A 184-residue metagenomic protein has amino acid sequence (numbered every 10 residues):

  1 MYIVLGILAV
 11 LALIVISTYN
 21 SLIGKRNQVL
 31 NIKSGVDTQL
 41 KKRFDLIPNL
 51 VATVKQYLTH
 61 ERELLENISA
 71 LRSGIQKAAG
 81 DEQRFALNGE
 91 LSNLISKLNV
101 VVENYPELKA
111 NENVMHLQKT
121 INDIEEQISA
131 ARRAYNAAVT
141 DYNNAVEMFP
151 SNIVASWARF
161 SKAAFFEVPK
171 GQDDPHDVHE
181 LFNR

Functional and structural regions predicted by a protein language model:
M1-R184: A helix-centric hydrophobic-segment signal that preferentially recognizes long, alpha-helical stretches used
